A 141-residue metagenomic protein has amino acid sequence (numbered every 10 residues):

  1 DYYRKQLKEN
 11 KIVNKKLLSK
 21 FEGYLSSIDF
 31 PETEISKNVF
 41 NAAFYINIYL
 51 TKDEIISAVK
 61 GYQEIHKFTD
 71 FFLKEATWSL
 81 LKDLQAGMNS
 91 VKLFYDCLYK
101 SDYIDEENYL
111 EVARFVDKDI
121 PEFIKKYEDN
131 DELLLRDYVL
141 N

Functional and structural regions predicted by a protein language model:
D1-I46, T51-K52: N-terminal "first-domain core" detector
D1-K5, E9, L80, Q85-M88 (+1 more regions): Extended, non-catalytic subsegments within catalytic or DNA/protein-binding/adaptor domains
Y3, F21, I55, F72-L73 (+3 more regions): Extended hydrophobic/Leu-rich segments
V13-K20, E64-F68, E111: Exposed alpha-helical structural elements
N14, T33-S36, T51, S57 (+5 more regions): Serine/threonine-rich low-complexity intrinsically disordered regions
Y24, F71-F72, F115: Residues that form generic nucleotide/phosphate-binding pockets
F30-K100: Non-catalytic DNA-binding core/recognition domains of DNA-processing enzymes
